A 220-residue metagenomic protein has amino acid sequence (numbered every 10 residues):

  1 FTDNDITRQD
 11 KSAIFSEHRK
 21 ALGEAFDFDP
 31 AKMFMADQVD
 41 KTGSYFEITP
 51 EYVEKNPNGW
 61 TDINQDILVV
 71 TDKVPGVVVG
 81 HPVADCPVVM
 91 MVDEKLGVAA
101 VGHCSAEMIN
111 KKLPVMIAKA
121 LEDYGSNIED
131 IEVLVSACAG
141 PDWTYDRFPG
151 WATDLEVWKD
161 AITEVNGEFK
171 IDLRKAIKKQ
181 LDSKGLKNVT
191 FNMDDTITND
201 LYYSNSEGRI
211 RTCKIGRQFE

Functional and structural regions predicted by a protein language model:
F1-E220: Active-site microenvironment for binding and transforming phosphate-containing groups
